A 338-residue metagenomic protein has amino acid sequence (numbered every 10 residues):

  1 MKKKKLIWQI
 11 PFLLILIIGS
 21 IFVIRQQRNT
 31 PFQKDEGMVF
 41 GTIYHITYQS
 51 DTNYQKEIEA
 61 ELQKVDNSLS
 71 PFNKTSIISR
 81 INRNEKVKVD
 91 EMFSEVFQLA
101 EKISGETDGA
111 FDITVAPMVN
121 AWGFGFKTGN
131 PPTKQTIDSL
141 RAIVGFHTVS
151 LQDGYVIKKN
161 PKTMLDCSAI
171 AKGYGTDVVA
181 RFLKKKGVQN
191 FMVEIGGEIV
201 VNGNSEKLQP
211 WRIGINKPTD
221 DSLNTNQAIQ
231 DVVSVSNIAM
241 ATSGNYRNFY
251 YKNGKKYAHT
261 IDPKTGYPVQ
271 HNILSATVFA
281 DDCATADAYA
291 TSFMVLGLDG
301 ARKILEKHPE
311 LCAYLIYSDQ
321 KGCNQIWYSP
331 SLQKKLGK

Functional and structural regions predicted by a protein language model:
K2-K338: Mature catalytic core of soluble alpha/beta enzymes
